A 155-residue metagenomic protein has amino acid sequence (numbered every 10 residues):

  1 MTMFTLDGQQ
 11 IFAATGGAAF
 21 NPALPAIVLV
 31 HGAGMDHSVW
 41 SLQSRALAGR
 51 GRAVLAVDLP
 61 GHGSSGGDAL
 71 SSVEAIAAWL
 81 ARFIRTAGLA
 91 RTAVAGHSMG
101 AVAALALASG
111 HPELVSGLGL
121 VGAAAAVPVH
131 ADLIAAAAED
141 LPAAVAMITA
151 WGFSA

Functional and structural regions predicted by a protein language model:
F4-G17, S41-G49, A53-A95, M99: Active-site loop/oxyanion-hole signature of alpha/beta-hydrolase fold enzymes
L24, G32-M35, S98: Active-site glycine-rich loops that stabilize anionic/oxyanionic intermediates across multiple enzyme folds
L24-A26, T92: Charged active-site motifs of nucleotide-sugar-dependent glycosyltransferases
L29-G32, A56: Structural cue for short, hydrophobic secondary-structure segments
H31-S38, T92, G122: Short, conserved structural micro-motifs that define repeat-unit consensus positions and nucleotide-binding loops
G34, L59-G63, A125: Alpha/beta-hydrolase active-site loop signature
A90-P128: Conserved hydrolase catalytic core segment
G119-A155: Helix-rich cap/lid subdomain of alpha/beta-hydrolase
